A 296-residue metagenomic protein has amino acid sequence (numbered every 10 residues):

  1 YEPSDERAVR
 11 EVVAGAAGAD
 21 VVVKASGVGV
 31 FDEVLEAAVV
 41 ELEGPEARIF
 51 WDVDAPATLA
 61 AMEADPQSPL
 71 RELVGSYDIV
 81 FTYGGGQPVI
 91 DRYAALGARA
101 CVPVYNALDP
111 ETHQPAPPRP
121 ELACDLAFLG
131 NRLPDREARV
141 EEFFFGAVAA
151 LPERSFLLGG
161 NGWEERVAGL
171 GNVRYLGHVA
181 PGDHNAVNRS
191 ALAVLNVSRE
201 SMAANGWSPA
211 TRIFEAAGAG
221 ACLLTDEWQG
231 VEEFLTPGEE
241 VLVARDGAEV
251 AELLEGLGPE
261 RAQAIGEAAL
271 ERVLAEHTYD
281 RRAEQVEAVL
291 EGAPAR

Functional and structural regions predicted by a protein language model:
Y1-G97, P110-T112, N205: Extended catalytic core of nucleotide-activated donor transferases of GT-like folds
Y1-S4, D52, A95-G97, G169-P294: Catalytic binding pocket for nucleotide-activated donors in carbohydrate/polymer assembly enzymes
A17, E43, G75, L96-R99 (+4 more regions): Structured loop/turn residues at beta-strand edges in well-structured enzyme cores
V53-A55, G84-V89, G160-R166, D226-G230: Short, polar loop motifs at secondary-structure junctions
R99-N106: Short hydrophobic/aromatic-enriched beta-strand-loop microsegments
D109-A193, A203: Conserved catalytic-core segment of nucleotide-activated headgroup transferases in glycan assembly
